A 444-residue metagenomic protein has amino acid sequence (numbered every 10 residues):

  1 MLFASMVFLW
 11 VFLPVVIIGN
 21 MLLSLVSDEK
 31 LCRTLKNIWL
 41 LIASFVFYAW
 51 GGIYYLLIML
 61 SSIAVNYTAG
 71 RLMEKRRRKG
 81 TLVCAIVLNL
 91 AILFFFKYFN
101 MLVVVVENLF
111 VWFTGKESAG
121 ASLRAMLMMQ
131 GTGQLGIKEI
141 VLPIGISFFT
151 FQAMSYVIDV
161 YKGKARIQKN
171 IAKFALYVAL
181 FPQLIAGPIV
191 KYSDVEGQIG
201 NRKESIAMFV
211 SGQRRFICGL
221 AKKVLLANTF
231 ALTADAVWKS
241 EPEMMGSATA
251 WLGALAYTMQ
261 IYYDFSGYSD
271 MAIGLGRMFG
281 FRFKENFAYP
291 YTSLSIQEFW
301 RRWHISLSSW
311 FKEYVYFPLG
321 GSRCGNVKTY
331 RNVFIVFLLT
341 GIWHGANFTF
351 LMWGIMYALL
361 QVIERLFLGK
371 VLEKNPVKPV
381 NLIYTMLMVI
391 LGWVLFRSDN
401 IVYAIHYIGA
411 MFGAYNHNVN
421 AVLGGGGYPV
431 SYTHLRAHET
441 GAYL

Functional and structural regions predicted by a protein language model:
M1-Y432, E439-A442: Membrane-embedded transmembrane alpha-helical bundles that form the catalytic cores of multi-pass lipid-modifying
